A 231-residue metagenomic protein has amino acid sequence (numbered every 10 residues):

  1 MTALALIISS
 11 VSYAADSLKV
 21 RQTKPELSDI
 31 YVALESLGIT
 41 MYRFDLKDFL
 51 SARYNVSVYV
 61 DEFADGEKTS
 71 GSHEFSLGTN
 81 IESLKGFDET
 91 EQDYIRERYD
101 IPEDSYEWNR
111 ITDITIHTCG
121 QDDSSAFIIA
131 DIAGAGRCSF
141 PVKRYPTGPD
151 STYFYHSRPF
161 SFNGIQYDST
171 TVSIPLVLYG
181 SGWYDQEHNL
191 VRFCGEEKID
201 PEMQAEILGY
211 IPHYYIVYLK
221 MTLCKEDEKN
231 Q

Functional and structural regions predicted by a protein language model:
M1-K19: Bacterial Sec-dependent N-terminal signal peptides
A15-K24, I39: N-terminal leader/pro-regions and domain N-caps
P25-K47: N-terminal targeting signals for Sec/Tat export/insertion, comprising classic cleavable signal peptides
I39-R43, N55, Y214-Y218: Extracellular structured ligand-interaction cores
D45-K47, Y59-D61, K220-T222: Residue-level recognition of well-ordered beta-strand positions that form the cores of beta-sheet-rich folds across
L50-Y153: Structured domain cores in non-transmembrane regions
W108-E226: Mature extracytoplasmic/lumenal regions of exported proteins
K229-Q231: Short, solvent-exposed mixed-charge patches
